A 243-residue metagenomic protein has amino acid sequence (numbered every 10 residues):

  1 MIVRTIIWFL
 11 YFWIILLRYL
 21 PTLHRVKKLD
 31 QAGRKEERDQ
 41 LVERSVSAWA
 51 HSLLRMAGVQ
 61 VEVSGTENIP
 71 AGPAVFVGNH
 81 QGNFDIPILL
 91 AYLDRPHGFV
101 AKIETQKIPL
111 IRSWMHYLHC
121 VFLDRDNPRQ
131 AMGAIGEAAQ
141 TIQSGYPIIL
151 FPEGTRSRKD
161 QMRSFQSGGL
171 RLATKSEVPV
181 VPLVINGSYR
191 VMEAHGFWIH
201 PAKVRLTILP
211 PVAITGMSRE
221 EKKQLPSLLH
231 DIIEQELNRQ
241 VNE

Functional and structural regions predicted by a protein language model:
M1-E62, S113-W114: A transmembrane-helix-recognition feature enriched in membrane-embedded lipid enzymes and envelope glyco-/phospholipid
I2, M132-E243: Non-catalytic C-terminal accessory region of glycerolipid acyltransferases and related lyso-lipid remodeling enzymes
L23-G33, R38-V42, M56, P70-P128: Catalytic core of membrane glycerolipid acyltransferases/transacylases, capturing the structured, soluble-facing
S45, M56, Q60-S64, Y92 (+3 more regions): Soluble, non-transmembrane catalytic domains of enzymes that act on hydrophobic metabolites at membranes
A50, C120-D124, T155: Short, basic, glycine/proline-bearing loop/turn elements
S64, V100-K102, D124-R125, P152 (+1 more regions): Thr-Gly-centered strand-to-loop micro-motif
G65-I69: Glycine-rich helix-loop-beta junction characteristic of Rossmann-like nucleotide cofactor-binding loops
